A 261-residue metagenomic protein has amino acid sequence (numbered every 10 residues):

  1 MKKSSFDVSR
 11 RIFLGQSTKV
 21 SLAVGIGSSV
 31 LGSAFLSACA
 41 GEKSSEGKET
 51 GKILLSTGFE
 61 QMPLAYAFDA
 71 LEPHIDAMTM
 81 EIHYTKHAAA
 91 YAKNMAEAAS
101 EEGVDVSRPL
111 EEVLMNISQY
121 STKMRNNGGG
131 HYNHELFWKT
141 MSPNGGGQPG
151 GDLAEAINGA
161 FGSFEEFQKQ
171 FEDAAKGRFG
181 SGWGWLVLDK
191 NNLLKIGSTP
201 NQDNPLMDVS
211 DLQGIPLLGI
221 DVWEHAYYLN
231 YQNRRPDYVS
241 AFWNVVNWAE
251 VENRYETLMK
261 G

Functional and structural regions predicted by a protein language model:
M1-V20, S33-A34: N-terminal secretory signal peptides
V30-L71: C-terminal segment of N-terminal export signals and the immediately downstream linker at the start of the mature
L54-S56, K86, A92, E97-S107 (+2 more regions): All-alpha RGS (Regulator of G-protein Signaling) helical domain and cognate RGS-like helical scaffolds
E60-A90: Mature N-terminal segment immediately following signal peptide/propeptide cleavage in secreted/periplasmic
Q61, A88, H131, L186 (+2 more regions): Divalent metal-coordination and catalytic microenvironments
A70-H74, L114-Q119, D208-S210: Acidic/His metal-coordination segments adjacent to aromatic residues that form catalytic metal sites in metalloenzymes
D173-K176, S181-Q232, S240-V246: An amphipathic alpha-helical core segment
P236-G261: N-terminal targeting pre-sequences for secretion and organelle import
